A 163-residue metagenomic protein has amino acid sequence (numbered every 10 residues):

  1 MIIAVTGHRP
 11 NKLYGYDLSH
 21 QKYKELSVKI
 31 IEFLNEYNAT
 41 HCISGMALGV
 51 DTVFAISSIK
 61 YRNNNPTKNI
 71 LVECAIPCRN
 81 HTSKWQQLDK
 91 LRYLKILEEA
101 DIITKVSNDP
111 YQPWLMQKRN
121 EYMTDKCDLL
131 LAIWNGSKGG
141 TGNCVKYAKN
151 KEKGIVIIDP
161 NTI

Functional and structural regions predicted by a protein language model:
M1-I163: Acidic/glycine-enriched connector segments
